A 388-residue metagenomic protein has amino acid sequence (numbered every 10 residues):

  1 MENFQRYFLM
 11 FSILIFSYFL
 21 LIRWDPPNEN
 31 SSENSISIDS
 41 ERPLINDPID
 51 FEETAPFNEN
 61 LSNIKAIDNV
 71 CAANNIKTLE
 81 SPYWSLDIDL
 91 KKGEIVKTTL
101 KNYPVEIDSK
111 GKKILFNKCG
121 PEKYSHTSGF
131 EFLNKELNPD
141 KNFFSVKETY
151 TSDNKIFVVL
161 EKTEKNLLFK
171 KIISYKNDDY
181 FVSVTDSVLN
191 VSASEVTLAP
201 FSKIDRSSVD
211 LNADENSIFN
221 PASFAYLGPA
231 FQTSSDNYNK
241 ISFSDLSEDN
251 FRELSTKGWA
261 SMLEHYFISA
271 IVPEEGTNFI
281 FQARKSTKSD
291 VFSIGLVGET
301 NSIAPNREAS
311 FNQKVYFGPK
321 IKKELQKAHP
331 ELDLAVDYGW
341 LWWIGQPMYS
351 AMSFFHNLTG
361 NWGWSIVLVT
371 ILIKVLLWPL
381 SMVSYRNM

Functional and structural regions predicted by a protein language model:
M1-I371, V375: Membrane-protein biogenesis/insertion across secretory and organellar systems
V375-M388: Juxtamembrane interface at the cytosolic side of transmembrane helices
